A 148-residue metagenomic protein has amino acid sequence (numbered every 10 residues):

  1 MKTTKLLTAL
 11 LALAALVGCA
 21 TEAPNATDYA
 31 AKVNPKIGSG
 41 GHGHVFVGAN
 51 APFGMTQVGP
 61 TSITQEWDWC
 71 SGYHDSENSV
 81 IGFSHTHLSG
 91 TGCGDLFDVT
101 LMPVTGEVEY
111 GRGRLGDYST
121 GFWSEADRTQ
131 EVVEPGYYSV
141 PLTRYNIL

Functional and structural regions predicted by a protein language model:
M1-T8: Bacterial N-terminal signal peptides that target proteins for export
T8-A15: Bacterial N-terminal signal peptides
A23-L148: Accessory carbohydrate-recognition regions in carbohydrate-active enzymes
